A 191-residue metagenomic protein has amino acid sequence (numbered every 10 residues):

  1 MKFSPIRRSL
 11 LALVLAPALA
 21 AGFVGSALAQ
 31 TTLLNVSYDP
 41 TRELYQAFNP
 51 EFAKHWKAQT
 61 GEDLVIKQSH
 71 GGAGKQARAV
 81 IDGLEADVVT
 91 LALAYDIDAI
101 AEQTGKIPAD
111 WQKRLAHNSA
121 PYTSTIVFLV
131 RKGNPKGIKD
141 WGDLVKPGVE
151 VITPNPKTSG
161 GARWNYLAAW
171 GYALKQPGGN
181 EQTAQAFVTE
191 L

Functional and structural regions predicted by a protein language model:
K2-P17: Bacterial N-terminal signal peptides that target proteins for export
A18, G22-F23, Q46: Local alpha-helix boundary/kink/capping signal
F23-A29: Sec/Tat signal peptide C-region and signal peptidase I cleavage site
Q30-S159, P177: N-terminal segment of the mature folded domain
G161-Y166: Active-site cradle of extracellular carbohydrate-active enzymes
A168-K175: Helix-loop "lid/cap" segments that line or gate small-molecule binding pockets
Q176-L191: Ligand-binding pocket segment of bilobal, Venus flytrap-like solute-binding proteins
